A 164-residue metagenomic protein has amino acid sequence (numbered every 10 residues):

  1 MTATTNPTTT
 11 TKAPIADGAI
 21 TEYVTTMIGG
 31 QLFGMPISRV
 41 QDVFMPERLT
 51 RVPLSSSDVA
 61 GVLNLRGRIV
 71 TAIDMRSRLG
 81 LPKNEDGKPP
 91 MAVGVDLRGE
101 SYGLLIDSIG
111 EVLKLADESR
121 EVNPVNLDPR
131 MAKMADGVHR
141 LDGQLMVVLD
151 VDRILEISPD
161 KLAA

Functional and structural regions predicted by a protein language model:
M1-A164: An acidic, low-aromatic, low-complexity terminal/linker signal
